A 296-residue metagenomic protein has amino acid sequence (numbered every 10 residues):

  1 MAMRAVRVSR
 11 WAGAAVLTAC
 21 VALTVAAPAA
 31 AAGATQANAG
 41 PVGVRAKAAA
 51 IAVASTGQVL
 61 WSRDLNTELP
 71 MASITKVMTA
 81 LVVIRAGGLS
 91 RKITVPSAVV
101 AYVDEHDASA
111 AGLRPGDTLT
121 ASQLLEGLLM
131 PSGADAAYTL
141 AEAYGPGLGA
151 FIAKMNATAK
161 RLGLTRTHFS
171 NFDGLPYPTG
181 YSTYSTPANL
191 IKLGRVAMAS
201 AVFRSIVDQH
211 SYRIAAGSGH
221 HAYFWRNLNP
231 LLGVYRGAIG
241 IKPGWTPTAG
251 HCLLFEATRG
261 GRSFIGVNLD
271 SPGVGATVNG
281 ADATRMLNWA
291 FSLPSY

Functional and structural regions predicted by a protein language model:
A2-G33: Secretory targeting and sorting signals
R4-R10, K76, K242, R262: Basic side chains
V6, D104, N279-G280: Charged, low-complexity, helix-prone segments enriched in Lys/Glu/Asp/Gln
T18-C20, Q123, H251: Residue-level recognition of conserved structural "scaffold" positions that shape functional pockets and channels
A31-A188, A201: Active-site-adjacent loops and short helices of periplasmic peptidoglycan-processing enzymes
A34-A48, P146-Y296: Penicillin-recognizing serine hydrolase domain
